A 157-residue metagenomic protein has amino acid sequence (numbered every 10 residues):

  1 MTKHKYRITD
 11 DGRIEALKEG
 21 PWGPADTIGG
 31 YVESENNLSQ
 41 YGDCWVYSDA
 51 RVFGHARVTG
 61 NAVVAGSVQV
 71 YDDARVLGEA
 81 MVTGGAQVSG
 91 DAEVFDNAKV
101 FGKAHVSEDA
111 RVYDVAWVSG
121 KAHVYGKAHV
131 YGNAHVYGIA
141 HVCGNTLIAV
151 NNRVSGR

Functional and structural regions predicted by a protein language model:
M1-G60, A65-G66, Y71-E79, T83-G85: Extended, small-residue-rich solenoid/repeat segments and analogous flexible loops that form exposed scaffolds
V63-Q69, R75-R157: Glycine-rich hexapeptide-repeat left-handed beta-helix
